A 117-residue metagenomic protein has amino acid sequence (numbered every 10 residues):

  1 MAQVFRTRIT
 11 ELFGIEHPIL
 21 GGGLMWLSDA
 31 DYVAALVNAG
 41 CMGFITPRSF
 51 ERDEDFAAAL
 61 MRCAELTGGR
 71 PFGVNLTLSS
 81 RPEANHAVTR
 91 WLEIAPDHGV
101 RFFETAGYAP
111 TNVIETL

Functional and structural regions predicted by a protein language model:
M1-L117: Active-site entrance/lid segments in N-terminal catalytic domains of soluble metabolic enzymes
